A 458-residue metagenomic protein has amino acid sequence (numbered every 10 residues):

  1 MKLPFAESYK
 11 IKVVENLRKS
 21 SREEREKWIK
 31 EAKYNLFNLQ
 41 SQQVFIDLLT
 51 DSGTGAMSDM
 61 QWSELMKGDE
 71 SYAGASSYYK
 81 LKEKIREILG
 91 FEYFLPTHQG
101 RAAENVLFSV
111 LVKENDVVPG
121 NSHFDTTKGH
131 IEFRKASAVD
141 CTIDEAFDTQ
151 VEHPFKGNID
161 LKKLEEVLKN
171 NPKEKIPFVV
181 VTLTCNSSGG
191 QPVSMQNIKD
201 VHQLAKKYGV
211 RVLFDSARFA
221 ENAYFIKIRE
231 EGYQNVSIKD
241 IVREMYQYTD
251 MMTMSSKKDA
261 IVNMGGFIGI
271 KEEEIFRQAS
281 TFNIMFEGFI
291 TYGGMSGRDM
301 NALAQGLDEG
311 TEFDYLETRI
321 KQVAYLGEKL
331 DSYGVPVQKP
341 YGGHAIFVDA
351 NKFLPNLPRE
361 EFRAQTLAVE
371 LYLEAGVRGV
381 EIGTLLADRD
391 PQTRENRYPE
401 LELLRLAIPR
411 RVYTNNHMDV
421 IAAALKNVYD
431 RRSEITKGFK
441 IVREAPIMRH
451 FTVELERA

Functional and structural regions predicted by a protein language model:
K2-L36, Q40-G55, Q61, E70-F94 (+2 more regions): Conserved PLP-enzyme active-site core in the AAT-like
A103-V106, F347-A350, D390: Beta-rich nucleic-acid/ligand-interaction surfaces
S137-D140, I270-Q278, R298, L373-E400: Flexible glycine/proline-rich, aromatic-decorated loop/lid segments
S255, Y341, I382-L385: Acidic carboxylate-rich catalytic motifs and surrounding loops in phosphoryl-/glycosyl-chemistry enzymes
I275-R277, P355-R363, R411-V420: Short, conserved charged micro-motifs
G310, E374, L386-A458: PLP-dependent enzyme catalytic core of the Aspartate aminotransferase-like
V323, N351-R378, Q392-P399: Active-site loop ensemble at the mouth of alpha/beta enzyme cores that anchors a bound cofactor
V323-A324, Q338-D349: Conserved glycine-rich beta-strand-loop-beta hairpin in the small C-terminal domain of fold type I
